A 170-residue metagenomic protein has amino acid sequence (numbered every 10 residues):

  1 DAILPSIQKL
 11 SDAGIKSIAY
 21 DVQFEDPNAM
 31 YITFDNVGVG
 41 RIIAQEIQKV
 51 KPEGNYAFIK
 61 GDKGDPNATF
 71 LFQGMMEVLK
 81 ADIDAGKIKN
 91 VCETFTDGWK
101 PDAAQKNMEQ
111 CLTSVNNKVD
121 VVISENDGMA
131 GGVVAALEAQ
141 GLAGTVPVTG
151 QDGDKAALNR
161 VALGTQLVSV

Functional and structural regions predicted by a protein language model:
D1-V170: A residue-level marker of the well-folded mature domains of exported/periplasmic proteins
